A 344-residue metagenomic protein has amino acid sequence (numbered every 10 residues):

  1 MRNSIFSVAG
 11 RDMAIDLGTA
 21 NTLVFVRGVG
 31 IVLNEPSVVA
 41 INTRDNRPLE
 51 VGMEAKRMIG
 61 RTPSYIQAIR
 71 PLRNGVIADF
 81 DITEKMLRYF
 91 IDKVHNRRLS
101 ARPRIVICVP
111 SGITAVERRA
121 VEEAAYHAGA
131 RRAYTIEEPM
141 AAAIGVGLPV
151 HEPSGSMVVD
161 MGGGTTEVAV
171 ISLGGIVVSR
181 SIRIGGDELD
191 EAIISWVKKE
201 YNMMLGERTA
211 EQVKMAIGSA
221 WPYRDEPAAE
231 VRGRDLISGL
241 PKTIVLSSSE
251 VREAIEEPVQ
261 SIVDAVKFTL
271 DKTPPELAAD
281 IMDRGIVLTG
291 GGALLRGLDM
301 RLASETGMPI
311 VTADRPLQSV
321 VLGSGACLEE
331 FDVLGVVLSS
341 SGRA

Functional and structural regions predicted by a protein language model:
M1-M161, A169-V287, A293-A344: Nucleotide/phosphate-binding catalytic cleft detector across ATP-hydrolyzing and phosphate-transferring enzymes
